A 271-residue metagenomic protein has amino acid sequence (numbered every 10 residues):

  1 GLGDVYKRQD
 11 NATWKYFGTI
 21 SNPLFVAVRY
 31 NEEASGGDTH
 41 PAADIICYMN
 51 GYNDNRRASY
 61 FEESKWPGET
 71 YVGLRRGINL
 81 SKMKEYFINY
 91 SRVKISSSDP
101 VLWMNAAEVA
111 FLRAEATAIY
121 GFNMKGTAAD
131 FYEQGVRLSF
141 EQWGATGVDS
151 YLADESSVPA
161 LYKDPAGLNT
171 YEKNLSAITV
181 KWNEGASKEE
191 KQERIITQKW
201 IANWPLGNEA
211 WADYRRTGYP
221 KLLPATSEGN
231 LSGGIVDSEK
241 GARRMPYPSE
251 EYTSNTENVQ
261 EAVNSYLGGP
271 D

Functional and structural regions predicted by a protein language model:
L2-Y6: Short, small-residue-biased leader/transition segments that mark boundaries at the very start of proteins
K7-A12: Short, glycine/proline-biased beta-turn/loop segments that scaffold the active-site neighborhood
W14-I20, G68-G73: Short, solvent-exposed polar/charged micro-motifs at secondary-structure junctions
K15-Y48, F140-D149, N183-E184: Conserved catalytic neighborhood of penicillin-recognizing serine enzymes
S35, H40-A118, T127-D130, Q134-R137 (+1 more regions): Flexible, polar/acidic helix-loop-strand segments at domain edges
K65-W66, G126, A225, N230: Generic secondary-structure boundary signal with a strong preference for alpha-helix termini
G121-F122: Short coil/turn linking the two alpha-helices of tandem helical-hairpin repeats
F140-T146, L152-D271: C-terminal functional modules
